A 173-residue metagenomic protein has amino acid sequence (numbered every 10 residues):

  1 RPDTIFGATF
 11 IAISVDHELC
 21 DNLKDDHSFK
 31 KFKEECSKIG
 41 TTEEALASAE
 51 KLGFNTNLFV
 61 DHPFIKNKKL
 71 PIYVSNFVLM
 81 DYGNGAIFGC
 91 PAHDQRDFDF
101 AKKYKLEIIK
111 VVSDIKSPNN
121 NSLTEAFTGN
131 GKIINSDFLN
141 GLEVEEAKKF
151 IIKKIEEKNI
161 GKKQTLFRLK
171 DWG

Functional and structural regions predicted by a protein language model:
R1, G173: Conserved acidic catalytic centers in enzymes
P2-I108, S113: NTP-handling and nucleic-acid-processing catalytic cores
A86-W172: Residue patterns forming the tRNA-binding/recognition surfaces of aminoacyl-tRNA synthetases and related DALR
